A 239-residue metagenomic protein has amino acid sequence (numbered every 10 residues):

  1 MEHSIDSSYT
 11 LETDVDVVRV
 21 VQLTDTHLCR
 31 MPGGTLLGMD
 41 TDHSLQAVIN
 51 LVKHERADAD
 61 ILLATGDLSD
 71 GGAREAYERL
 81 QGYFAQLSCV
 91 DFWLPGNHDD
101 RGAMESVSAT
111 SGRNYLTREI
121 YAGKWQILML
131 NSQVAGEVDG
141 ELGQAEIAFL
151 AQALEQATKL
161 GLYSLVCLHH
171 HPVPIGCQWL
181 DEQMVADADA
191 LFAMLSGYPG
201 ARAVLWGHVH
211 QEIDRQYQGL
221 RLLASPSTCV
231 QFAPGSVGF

Functional and structural regions predicted by a protein language model:
M1-R79, Y83, G161, I175: N-terminal active-site segment of His-dependent metallophosphoesterases
E2-D6, T10, D14, Q46 (+2 more regions): Binuclear metal-dependent phosphoesterase catalytic core
H3-Y9, A47, A103-R118, L150-Q152 (+1 more regions): Alpha-helical scaffolding within the catalytic cores of extracellular/periplasmic polymer-degrading hydrolases
V17-R30, K124-V134, L165-C167, L220-P226: Active-site-proximal beta-strand elements of phosphoester/diester hydrolases
T24-S44, D70, D100-R113, G136-Q144 (+1 more regions): Acidic/histidine-rich helix-loop elements that form or flank divalent-metal/phosphate-binding sites at the catalytic
D25, G66-D67, G96, H169 (+1 more regions): Active-site glycine-centered loops adjacent to acidic/histidine catalytic or metal-binding residues that shape
P32, A64-A85, D100-R113, G140 (+2 more regions): Metal-dependent catalytic neighborhoods of phosphoester/phosphodiester hydrolases
A47-I61, D139-L223: His/acidic metal-ligating clusters that form di-metal
